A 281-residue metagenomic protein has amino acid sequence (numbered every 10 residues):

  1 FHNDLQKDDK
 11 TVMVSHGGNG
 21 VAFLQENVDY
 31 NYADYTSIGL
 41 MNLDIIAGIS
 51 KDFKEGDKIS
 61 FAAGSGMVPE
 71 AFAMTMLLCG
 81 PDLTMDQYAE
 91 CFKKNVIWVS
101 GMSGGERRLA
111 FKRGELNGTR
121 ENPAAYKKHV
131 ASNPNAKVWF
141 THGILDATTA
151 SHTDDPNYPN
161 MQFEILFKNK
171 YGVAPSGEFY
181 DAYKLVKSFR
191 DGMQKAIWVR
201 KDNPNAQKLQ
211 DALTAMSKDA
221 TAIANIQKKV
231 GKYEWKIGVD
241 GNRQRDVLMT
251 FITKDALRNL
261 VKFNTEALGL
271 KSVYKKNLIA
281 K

Functional and structural regions predicted by a protein language model:
F1-N31, I46-D52, E70-M74, G104-N135: Pocket-flanking alpha-helical
D8-V14, V28-D52, G56-A62, Y180-S188 (+1 more regions): A structural signal for short loop-to-beta-strand junctions that line the ligand-binding cleft of periplasmic/secreted
T11-S15, S60-A63, I97-V99, N117-E121 (+3 more regions): Structural recognition of the beta-strand scaffold that forms the well-ordered cores of secreted hydrolase catalytic
G20-V28, L40-K54, P69-G80, D191-R200 (+1 more regions): Periplasmic solute-binding protein
L43, H129-S217, E266-K281: C-terminal lobe and pocket-closing loops of periplasmic/extracytoplasmic Venus-flytrap solute-binding proteins
F53-G118, A124: Bilobed "Venus flytrap"/periplasmic-binding protein-like clamshell domains and structurally analogous long
T214-W235: Periplasmic-binding protein-like
V239-K281: Extracellular/periplasmic bilobal clamshell ligand-binding domains
